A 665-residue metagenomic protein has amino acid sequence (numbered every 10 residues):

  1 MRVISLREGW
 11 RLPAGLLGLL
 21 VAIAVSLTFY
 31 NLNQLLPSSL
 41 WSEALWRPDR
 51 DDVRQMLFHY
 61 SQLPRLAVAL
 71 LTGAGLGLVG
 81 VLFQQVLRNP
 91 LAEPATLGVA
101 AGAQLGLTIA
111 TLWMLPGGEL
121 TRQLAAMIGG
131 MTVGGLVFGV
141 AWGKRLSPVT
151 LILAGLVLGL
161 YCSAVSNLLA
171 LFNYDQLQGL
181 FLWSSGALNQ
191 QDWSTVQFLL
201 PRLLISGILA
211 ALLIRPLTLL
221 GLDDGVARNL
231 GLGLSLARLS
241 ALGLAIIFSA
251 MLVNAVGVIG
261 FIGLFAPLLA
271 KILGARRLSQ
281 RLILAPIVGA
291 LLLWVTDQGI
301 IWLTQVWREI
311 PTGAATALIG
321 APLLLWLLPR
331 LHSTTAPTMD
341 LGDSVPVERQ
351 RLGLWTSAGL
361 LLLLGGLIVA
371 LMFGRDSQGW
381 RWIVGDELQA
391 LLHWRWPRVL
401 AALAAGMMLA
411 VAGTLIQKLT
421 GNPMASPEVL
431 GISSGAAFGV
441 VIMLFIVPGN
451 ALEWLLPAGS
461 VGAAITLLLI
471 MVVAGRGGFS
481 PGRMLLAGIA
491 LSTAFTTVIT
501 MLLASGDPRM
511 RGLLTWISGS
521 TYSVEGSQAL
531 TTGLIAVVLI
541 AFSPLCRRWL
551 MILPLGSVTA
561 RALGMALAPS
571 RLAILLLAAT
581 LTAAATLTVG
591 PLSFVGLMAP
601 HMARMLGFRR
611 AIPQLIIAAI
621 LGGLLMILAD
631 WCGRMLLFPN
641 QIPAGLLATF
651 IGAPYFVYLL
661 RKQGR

Functional and structural regions predicted by a protein language model:
R2-R665: Alpha-helical transmembrane segments in inner-membrane proteins
